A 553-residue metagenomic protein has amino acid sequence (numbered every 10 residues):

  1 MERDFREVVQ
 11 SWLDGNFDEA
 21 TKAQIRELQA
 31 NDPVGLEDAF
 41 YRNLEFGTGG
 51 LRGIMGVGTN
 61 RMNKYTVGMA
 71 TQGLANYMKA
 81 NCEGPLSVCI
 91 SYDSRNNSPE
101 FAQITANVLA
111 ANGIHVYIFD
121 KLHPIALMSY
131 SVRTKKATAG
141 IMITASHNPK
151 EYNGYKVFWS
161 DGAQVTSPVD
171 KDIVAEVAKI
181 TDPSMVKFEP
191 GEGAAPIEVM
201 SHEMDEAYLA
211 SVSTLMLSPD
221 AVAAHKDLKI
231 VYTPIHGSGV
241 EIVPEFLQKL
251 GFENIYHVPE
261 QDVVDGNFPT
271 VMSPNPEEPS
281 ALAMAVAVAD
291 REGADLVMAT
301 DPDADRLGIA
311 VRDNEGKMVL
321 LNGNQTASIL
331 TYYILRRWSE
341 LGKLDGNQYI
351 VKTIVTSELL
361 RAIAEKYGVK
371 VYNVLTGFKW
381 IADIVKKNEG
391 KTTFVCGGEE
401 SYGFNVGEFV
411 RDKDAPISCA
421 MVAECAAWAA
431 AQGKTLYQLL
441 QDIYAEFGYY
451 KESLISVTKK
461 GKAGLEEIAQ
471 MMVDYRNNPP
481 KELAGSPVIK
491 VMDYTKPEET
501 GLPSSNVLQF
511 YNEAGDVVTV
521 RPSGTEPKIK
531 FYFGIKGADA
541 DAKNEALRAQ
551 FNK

Functional and structural regions predicted by a protein language model:
R3-T105, A194-D227, S238: An N-terminal, well-structured beta->alpha segment
W12-N16, G35-F40, L44, N153-A281 (+1 more regions): Gly/Ser/Thr-enriched, mixed-charge loops and adjacent short helices that form phosphate/oxyanion-binding elements
F40-N60, S146, I230, P234-F246 (+4 more regions): Conserved phosphate/anionic-ligand binding catalytic regions in large, soluble enzymes, centered on
C89-Y152, E253-G308: N-terminal small/polar loop signature for handling phosphorylated ligands or for N-terminal nucleophile
P99-I104, S129-R133, E151-V157, M185 (+10 more regions): Short acidic, glycine/serine/threonine-rich loops at helix termini
S160-A163, A175, T181-D182, A287-K352 (+1 more regions): Replace "Mg2+/Mn2+-dependent" with "divalent metal-dependent
D290, A294-L296, K317, R337-R521 (+3 more regions): Phosphate-binding and adjacent anionic-ligand microenvironments
